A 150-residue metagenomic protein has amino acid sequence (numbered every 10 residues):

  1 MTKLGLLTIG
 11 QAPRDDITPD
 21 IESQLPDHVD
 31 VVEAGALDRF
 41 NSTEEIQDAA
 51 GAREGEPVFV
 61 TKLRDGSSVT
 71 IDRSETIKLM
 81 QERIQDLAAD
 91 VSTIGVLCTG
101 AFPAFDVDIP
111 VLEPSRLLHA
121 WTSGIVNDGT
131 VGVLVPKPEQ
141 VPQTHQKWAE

Functional and structural regions predicted by a protein language model:
M1, H28, V91, D128-T130: A general structural motif
M1-I71, P138-E150: N-terminal glycine-rich anion-binding loop in soluble enzyme alpha/beta folds
G5-T8, V96, G132-L134: Structural beta-sheet core signal
P13, G100-F102, L118, Q140: Alpha-helix capping/helix-boundary segments
D16, P103-A104, W121, Q143: Phosphate- and divalent-cation-binding pockets in alpha/beta enzyme and binding domains that engage nucleotide-derived
D20, E82-D86, W121, K147-W148: A generic secondary-structure signal
T70-S115: N-terminal glycine-rich phosphate/adenylate-binding segment common to multiple enzyme folds
P110-E150: Conserved beta-alpha
